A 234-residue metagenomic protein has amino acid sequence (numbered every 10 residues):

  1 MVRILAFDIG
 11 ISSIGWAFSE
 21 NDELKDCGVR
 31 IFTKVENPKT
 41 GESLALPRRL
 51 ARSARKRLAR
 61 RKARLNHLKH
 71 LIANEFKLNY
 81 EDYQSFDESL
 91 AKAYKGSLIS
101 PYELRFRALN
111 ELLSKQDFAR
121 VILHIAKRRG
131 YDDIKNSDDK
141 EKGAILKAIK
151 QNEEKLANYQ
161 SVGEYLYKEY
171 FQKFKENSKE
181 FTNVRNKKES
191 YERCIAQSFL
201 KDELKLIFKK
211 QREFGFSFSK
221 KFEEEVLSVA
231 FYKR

Functional and structural regions predicted by a protein language model:
M1-R234: Extended, Lys/Arg-rich, non-catalytic nucleic-acid recognition/anchoring regions of very large nucleic-acid-interacting
